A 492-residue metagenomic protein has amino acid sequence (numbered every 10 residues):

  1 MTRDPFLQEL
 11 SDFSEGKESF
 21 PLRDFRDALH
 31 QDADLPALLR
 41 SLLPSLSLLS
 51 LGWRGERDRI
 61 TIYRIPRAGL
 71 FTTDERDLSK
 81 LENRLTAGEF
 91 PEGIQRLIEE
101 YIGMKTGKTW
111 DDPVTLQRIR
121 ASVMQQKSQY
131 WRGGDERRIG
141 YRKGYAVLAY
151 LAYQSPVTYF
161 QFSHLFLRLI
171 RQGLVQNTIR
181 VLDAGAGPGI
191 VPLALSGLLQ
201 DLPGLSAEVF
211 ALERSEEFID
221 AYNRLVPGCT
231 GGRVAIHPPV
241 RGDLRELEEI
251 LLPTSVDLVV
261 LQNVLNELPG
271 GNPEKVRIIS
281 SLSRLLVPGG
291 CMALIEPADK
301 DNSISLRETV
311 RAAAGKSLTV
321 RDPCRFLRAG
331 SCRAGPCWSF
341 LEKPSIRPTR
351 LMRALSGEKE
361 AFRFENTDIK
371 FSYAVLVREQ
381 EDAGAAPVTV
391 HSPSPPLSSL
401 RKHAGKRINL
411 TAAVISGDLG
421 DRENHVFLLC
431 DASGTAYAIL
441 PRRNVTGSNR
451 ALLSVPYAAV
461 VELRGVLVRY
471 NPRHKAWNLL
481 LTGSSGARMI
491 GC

Functional and structural regions predicted by a protein language model:
E100-G173: Conserved Class I S-adenosyl-L-methionine-dependent methyltransferase catalytic core
P188-G204: Conserved SAM-binding loop of SAM-dependent methyltransferases across substrates and taxa, primarily the Class I
D220-L251: S-adenosyl-L-methionine
D257-N272: A short SAM/SAH-binding and catalytic strip from SAM-dependent methyltransferases
E274-P288: A short glycine-rich, Lys/Arg-flanked "PGG" loop and its adjoining helix->strand segment in the class I
G289-E296: Conserved beta-strand signature within the Rossmann-like core of class I S-adenosyl-L-methionine
R307, L318-A374: Class I S-adenosyl-L-methionine
A354-C492: C-terminal lobe and adjacent flexible extensions of AdoMet/dcAdoMet transferase-like proteins
